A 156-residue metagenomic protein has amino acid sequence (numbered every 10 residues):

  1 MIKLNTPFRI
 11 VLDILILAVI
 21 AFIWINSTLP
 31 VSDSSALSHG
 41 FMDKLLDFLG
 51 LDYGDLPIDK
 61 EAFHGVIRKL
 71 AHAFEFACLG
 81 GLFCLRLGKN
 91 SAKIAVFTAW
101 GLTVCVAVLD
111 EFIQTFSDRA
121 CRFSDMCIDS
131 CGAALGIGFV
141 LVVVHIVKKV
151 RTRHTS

Functional and structural regions predicted by a protein language model:
I2-A77: "…centered on the first transmembrane helix and the immediately adjacent amphipathic helix/loop
I2-K3, R151-S156: Short, charged juxtamembrane terminal tails flanking transmembrane helices
T6-V11, N90-T98, R122-F123: Membrane-helix interface segments
V11-I25, G101-L109, C131, L135 (+1 more regions): Lipid-exposed faces of alpha-helical membrane segments in multi-pass integral membrane proteins
V31-S32, G88-N90, T115, R119 (+1 more regions): Transmembrane helix-loop junctions in multipass membrane proteins, especially transporters and channels
V66-L70, K93, R119-C127: Replace "multi-pass membrane enzymes" with "multi-pass membrane proteins
E75-N90, A133-V147: Membrane-interfacial alpha-helical segments at the cytosolic side of multi-pass membrane proteins
A107-C131: Interfacial helix-loop-helix junctions of multi-pass membrane proteins
